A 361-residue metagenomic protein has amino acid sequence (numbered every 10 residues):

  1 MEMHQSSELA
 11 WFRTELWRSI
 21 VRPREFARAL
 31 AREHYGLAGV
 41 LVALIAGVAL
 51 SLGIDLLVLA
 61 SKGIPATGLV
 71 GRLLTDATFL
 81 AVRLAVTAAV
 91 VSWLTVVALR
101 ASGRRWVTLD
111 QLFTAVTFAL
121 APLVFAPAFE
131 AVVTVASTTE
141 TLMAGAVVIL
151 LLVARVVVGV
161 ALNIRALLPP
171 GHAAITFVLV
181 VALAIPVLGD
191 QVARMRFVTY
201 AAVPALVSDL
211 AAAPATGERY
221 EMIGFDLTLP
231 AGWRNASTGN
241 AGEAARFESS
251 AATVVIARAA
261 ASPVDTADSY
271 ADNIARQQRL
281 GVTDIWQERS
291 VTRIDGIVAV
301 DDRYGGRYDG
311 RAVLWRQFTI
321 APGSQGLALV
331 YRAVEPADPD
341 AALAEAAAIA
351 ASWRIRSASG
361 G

Functional and structural regions predicted by a protein language model:
E2-D110, D209: Selected alpha-helical membrane-embedding segments in polytopic membrane proteins
Q5-S6, F12-L16, V192-T253, Y308-A312 (+2 more regions): N-terminal targeting sequences that direct proteins away from the cytosol to non-cytosolic compartments
L52-L84, F129-L152, V187-A211: Membrane-helix interface segments in multi-pass membrane proteins
D76, T238-V334: Conserved polar/disulfide-associated segments of primarily extracytoplasmic proteins
V86-W93, A128-A131, S250: A structural motif
T95-R194: Hydrophobic alpha-helical transmembrane segments and adjacent short intramembrane/lumenal linkers of inner/organellar
T114-A121, E130-V133, A275, R279 (+1 more regions): Sec-exported extracytoplasmic/periplasmic mature domains
